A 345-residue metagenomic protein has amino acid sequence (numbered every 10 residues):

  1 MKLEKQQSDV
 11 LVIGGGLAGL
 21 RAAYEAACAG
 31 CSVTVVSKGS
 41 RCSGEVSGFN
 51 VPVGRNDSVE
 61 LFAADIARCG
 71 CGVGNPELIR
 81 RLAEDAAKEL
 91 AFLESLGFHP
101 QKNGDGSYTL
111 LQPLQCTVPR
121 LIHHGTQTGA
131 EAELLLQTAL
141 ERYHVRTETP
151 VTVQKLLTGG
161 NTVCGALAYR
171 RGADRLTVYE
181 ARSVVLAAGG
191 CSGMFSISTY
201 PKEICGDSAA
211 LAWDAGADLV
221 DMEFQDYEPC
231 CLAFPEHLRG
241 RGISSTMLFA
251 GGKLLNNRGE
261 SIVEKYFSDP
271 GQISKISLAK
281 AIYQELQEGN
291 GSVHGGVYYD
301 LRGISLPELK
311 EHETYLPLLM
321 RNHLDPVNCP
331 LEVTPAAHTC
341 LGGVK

Functional and structural regions predicted by a protein language model:
M1-V10, C28, H124: Extreme N-terminal leader/targeting segments of oxidoreductases
K5-S8, A173-S183: Core beta-strand elements of the Rossmann-like FAD/NAD(P) dinucleotide-binding domain in flavoenzyme oxidoreductases
V10-T34: N-terminal Rossmann-like FAD-binding beta1-loop-alpha1 element of flavoenzymes
C28-V46: Glycine-rich FAD pyrophosphate-binding loop
V51-L82: Glycine-rich active-site loop/strand segments that organize a redox cofactor
E94-R175, A187, S196, C231-P235 (+1 more regions): Conserved redox-cofactor binding core of oxidoreductases
T149, Q154-Y169, T314-K345: A glycine-rich dinucleotide-binding beta-alpha-beta segment and adjacent secondary-structure elements that constitute
L211, A217-H338: An anion/pyrophosphate-binding glycine-rich loop and adjacent beta-alpha core in soluble alpha-beta enzymes
